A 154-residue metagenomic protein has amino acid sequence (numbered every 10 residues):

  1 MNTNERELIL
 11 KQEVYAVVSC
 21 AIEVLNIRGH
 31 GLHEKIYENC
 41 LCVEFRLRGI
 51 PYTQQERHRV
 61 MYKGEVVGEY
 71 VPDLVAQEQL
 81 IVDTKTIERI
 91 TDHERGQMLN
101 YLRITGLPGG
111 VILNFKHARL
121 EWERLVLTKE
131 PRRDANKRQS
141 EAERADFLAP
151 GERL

Functional and structural regions predicted by a protein language model:
M1-E7, R132-L154: Short, low-complexity, charge-dense intrinsically disordered segments
M1-R28: Interdomain/boundary linker segments immediately adjacent to catalytic/signaling cores
L10-Y15, H30, E34, E38 (+1 more regions): Nuclease catalytic cores
R46-M61: A short acidic/basic microdomain associated with nuclease active sites
T53, D73-V75, N114: Well-ordered beta-strand positions
Y62-V67: Acidic pyrophosphate-coordinating catalytic loop
G68-I81, E152-L154: Active-site beta-strand-loop-beta-strand hairpin of nuclease catalytic cores that positions key catalytic residues
I81, K85-K137: Nucleic-acid nuclease catalytic cores
